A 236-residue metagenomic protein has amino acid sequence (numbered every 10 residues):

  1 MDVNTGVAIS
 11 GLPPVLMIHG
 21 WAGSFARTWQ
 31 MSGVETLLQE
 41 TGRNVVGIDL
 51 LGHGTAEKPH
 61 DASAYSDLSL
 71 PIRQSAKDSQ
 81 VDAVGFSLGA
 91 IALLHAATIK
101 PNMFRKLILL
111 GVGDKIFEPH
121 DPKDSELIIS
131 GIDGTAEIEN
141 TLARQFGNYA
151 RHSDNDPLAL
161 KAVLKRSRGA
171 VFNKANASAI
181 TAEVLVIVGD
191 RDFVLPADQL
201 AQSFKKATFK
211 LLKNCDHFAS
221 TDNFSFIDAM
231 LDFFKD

Functional and structural regions predicted by a protein language model:
A22-E35: The serine-hydrolase catalytic nucleophile loop
L38-E57: Conserved alpha/beta-hydrolase
S66-V81: Conserved acidic catalytic loop of the alpha/beta-hydrolase fold
I91-I99, M103-T135: Flexible "cap/lid" loop of the alpha/beta hydrolase fold
N148-N173: Hydrophobic, aromatic-rich cap/lid helix
I180, V186-V188: Short beta-strand/loop motif that positions the catalytic acidic residue of the alpha/beta-hydrolase fold
G189-Q199: Conserved alpha/beta-hydrolase "acid-adjacent" motif
C215-I227: Catalytic histidine-centered segment of alpha/beta-hydrolase-like enzymes
